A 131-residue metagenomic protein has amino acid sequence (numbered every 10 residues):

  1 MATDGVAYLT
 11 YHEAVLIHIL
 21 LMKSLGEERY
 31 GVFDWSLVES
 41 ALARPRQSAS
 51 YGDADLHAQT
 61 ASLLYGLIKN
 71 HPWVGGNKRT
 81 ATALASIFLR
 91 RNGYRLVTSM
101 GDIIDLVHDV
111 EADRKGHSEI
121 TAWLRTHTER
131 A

Functional and structural regions predicted by a protein language model:
M1-A131: FIC/Doc superfamily catalytic core
